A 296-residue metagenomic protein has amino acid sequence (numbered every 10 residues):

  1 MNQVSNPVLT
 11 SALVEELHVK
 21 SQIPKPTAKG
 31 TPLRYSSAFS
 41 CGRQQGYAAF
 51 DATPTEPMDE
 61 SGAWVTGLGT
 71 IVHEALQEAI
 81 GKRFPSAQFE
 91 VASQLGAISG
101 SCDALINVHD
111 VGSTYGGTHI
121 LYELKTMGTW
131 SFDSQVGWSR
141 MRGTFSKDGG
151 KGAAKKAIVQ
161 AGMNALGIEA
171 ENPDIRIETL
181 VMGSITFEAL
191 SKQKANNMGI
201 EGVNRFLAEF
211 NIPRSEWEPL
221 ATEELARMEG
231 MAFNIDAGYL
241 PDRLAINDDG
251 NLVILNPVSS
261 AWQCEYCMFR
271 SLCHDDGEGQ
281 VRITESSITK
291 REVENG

Functional and structural regions predicted by a protein language model:
M1-L121, G128-S139: Metal-dependent nuclease catalytic cores that hydrolyze phosphodiester bonds in DNA/RNA, characterized by
V4-S5, S134, K151-A154, A170-G296: Metal-dependent nuclease catalytic regions and adjoining charged, substrate-binding loops involved in nucleic-acid end
E60, W64, L68, G149-K156 (+1 more regions): Conserved aromatic-histidine-acidic binding/catalytic patches
E74-K82, V108, S146-F187: Metal-dependent nuclease catalytic cores in nucleic-acid-processing enzymes, especially RNase H-like/related
S99, G117, K156-M163, E223: Residues forming well-ordered secondary-structure scaffolds
Y122-E123, G183: Catalytic Cys-His active-site segments of thiol-dependent hydrolases/isopeptidases
K125-G128, T186: A short beta-strand motif that forms part of the nucleic acid-binding face of small beta-barrel RNA-binding folds
S131, Q135-A153: Short helix/strand-bridging catalytic loops that position acidic/His residues to coordinate divalent metals and engage
